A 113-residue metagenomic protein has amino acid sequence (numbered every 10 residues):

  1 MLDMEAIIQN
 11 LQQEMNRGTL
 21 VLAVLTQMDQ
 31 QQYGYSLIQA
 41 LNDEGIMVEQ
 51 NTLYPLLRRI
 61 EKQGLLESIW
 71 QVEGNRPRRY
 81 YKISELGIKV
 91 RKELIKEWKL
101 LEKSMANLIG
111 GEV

Functional and structural regions predicted by a protein language model:
M1-Q13: Short, Lys/Arg-enriched N-terminal segment that forms or immediately precedes the first helix of a structured domain
Q12-T52: N-terminal helix-turn-helix DNA-binding core of bacterial DNA-binding proteins
Q39, E61-K62: Alpha-helical residues within the helix-turn-helix
Q50, R76-P77: Short, aromatic/basic-enriched loop-to-helix "N-cap" motif that marks the start of an alpha-helix at regulatory
L53-P55, R59-I60: Basic amphipathic alpha-helical segments that dock to polyanions
Q63-R76, K82: Beta-hairpin "wing" of winged helix-turn-helix
P77-I95: Basic, amphipathic "hinge/linker" alpha-helix immediately C-terminal to the N-terminal HTH DNA-binding motif
K89-V113: Amphipathic alpha-helical dimerization/coiled-coil segments that flank or bridge DNA-binding/regulatory modules
